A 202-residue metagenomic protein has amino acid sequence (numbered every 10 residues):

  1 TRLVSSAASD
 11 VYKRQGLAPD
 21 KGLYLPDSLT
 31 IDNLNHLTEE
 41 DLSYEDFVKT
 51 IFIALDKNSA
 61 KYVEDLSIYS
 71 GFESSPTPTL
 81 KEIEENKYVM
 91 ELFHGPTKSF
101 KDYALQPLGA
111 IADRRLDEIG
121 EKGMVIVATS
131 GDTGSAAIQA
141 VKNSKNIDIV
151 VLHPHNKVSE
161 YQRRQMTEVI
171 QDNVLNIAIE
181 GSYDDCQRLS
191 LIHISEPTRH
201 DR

Functional and structural regions predicted by a protein language model:
T1-A8, Y12, I192-R202: Single conserved hydrophobic/aromatic residue that forms the stacking wall/gate of nucleotide- or nucleobase-binding
S6-L25: N-terminal amphipathic/basic leader segments beginning at the initiator methionine
Y24-K98: N-terminal entrance/gating region of PLP-dependent enzymes' catalytic architecture
P26, F100, A136-A137, E160-Y161 (+1 more regions): Short helix/loop capping segments that flank catalytic or ligand/cofactor-binding pockets
K87-V89, I149, N176: Conserved beta-strand scaffold positions in the cores of enzyme catalytic domains, especially in NTP/NDP-utilizing
Y88-N143: Well-ordered mid-protein domain cores that form the structural environment of catalytic cofactors
V125-Q171: Glycine/threonine-rich beta-strand-loop-alpha-helix active-site module that forms ligand/phosphate-binding
L152-L191, S195, R199: Small/polar-residue-rich loop-to-helix segments that shape phosphate-bearing ligand pockets
